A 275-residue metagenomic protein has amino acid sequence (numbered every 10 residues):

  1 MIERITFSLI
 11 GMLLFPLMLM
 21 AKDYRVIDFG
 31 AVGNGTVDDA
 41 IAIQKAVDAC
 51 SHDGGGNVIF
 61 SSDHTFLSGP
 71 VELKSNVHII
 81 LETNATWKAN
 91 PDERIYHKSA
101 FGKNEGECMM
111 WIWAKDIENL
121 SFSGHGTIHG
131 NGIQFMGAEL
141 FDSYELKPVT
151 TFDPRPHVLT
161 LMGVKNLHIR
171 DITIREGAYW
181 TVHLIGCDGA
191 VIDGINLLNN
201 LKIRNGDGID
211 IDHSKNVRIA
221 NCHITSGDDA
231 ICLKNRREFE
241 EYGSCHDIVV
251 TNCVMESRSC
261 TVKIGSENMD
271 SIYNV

Functional and structural regions predicted by a protein language model:
M1-I10: Bacterial N-terminal signal peptides that target proteins for export
L13, L17-V275: Extracellular/periplasmic carbohydrate-active domains that bind, remodel, or depolymerize complex polysaccharides
